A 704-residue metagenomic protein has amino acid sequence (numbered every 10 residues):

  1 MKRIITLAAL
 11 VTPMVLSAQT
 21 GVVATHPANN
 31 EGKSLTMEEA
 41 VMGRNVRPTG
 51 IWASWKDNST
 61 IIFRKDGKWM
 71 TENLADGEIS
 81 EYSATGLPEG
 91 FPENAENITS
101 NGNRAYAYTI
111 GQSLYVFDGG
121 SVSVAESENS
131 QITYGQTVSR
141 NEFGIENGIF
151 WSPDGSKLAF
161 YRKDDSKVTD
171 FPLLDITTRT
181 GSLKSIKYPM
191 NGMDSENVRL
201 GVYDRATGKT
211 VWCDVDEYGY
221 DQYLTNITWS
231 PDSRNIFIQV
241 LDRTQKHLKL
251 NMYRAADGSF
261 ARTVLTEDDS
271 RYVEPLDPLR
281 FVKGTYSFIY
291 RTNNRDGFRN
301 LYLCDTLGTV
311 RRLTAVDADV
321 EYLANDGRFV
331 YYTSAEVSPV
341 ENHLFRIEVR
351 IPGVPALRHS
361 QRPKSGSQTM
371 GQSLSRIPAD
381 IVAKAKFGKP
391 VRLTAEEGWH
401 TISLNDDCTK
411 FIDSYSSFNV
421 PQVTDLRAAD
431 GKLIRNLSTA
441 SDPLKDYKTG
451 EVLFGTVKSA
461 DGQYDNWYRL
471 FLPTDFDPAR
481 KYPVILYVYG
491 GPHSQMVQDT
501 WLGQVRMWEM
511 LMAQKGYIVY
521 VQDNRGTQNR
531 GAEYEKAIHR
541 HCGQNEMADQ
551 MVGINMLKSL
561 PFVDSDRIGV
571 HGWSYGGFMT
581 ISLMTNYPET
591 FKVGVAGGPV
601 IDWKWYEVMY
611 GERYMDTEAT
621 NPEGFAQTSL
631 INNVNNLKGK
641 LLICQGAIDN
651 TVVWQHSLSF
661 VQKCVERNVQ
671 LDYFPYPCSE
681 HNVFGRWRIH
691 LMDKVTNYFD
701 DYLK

Functional and structural regions predicted by a protein language model:
M1-I4, K704: Positively charged n-region of N-terminal signal peptides that target proteins for export
I4-P13: Sec-dependent N-terminal signal peptides
S17-G353, K364-K410, N419-V420, R427: Beta-propeller folds
D170, S233, S373-R376, D380 (+1 more regions): Serine-hydrolase catalytic core recognition
